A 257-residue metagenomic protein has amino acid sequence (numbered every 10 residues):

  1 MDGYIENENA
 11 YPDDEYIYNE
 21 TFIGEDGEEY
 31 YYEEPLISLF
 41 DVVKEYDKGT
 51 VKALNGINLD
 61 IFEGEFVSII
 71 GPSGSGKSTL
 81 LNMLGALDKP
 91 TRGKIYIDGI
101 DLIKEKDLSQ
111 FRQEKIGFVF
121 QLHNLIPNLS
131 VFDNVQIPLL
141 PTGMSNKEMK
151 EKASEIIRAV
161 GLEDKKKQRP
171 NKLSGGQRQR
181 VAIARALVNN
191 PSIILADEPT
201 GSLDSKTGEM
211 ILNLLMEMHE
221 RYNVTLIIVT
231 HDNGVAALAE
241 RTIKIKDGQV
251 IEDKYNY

Functional and structural regions predicted by a protein language model:
M1-V43, E252-Y257: ABC-family P-loop ATPase nucleotide-binding domain
P35-I245: ABC family nucleotide-binding domain
T242-Y255: H-loop (His-switch) and adjacent beta-strand-loop-beta switch element of ABC-type ATPase nucleotide-binding domains
